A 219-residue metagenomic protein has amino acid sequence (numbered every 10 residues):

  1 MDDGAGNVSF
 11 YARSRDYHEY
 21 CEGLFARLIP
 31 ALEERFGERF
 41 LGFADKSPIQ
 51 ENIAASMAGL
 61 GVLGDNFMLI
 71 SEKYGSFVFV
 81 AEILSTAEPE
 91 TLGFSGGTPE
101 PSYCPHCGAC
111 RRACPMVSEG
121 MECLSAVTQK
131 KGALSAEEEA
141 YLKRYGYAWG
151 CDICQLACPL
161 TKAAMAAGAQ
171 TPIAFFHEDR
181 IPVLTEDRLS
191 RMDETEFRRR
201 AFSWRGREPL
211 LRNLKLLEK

Functional and structural regions predicted by a protein language model:
M1-Y103: Auxiliary alpha/beta "docking" domains used to position bulky ligands
L24-L28, C110, C154, L210-L214: Alpha-helical packing segments of well-folded alpha/beta enzyme cores
E72-T98, V117-E139, S190-E194: Short, charged low-complexity linear segments at domain edges
G75, P99-A109, K143-G150: Short, contiguous, pocket-lining structural segments that sit at or immediately flank catalytic/ligand-binding sites
A109-T128, G146-A174: Iron-sulfur cluster-binding cysteine motifs and their immediate structural context in ferredoxin-like electron-transfer
L134-I153, P182-S203: Short Fe-S-cluster ligation motifs
K162, A169-R188, R199: Extended alpha-helical surfaces
T195, S203-K219: Long, compositionally biased charged/polar accessory segments in the mid-to-C-terminal portions of proteins
